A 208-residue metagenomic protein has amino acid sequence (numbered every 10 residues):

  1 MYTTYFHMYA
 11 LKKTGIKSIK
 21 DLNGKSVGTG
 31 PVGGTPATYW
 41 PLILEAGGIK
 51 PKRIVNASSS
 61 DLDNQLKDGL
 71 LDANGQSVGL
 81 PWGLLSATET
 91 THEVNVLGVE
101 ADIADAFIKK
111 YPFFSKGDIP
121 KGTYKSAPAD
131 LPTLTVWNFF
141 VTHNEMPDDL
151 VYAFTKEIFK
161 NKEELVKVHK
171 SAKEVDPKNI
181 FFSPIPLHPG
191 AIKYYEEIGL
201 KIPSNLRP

Functional and structural regions predicted by a protein language model:
M1-Y2, W82: Acidic, polar ligand-binding/catalytic clefts
T3-D68, K162, F181, I185-G190 (+1 more regions): Bilobed "Venus flytrap"/periplasmic-binding protein-like clamshell domains and structurally analogous long
T14, K50-M146: Pocket-lining segment of extracytoplasmic ligand-binding domains
S26-G28, D72, K201: Residue-level detector of anion-binding/catalytic polar loops
P31, R53, G75, S204-N205: A generic structural-conservation signal
V32-E45, F113-P184: Ligand-binding clefts/hinges and TM-proximal coupling segments of bilobed small-molecule sensing domains
D61, D68, V78-V96, I108-P112 (+1 more regions): An extracytoplasmic/periplasmic, membrane-proximal ligand-sensing/linker region
